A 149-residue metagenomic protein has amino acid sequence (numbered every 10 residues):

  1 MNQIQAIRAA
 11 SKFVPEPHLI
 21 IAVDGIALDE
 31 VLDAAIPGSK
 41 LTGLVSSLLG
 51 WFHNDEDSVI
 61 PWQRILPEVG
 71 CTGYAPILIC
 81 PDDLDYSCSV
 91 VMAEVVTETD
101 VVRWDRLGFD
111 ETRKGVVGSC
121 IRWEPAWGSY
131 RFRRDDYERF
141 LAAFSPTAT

Functional and structural regions predicted by a protein language model:
M1-T149: Intrinsically disordered, low-complexity acidic regions enriched in Pro/Ser/Thr
